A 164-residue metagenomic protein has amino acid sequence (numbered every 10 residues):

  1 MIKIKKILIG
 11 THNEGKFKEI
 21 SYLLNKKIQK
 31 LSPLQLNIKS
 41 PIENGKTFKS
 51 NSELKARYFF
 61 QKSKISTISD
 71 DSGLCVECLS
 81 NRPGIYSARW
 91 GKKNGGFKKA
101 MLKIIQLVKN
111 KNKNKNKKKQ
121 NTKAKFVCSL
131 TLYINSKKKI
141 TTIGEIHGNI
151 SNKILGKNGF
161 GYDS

Functional and structural regions predicted by a protein language model:
I2-G10, E14-S164: Anionic-ligand binding patches
